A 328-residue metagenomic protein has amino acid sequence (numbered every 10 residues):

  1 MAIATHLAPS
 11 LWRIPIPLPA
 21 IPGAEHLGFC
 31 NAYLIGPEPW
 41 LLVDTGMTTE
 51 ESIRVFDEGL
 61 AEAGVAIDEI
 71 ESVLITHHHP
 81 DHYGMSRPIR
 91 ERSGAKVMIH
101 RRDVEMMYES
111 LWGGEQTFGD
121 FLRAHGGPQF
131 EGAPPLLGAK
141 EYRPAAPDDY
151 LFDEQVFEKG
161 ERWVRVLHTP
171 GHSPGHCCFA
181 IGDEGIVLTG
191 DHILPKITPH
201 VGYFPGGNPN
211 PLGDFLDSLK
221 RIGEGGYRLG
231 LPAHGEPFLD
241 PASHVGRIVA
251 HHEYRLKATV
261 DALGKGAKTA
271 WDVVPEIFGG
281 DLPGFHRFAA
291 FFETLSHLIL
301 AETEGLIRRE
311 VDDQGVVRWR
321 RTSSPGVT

Functional and structural regions predicted by a protein language model:
A2-V65, E69, C178-G190, P195: Conserved beta-strand hairpin/beta-sheet module of binuclear metal-dependent hydrolase folds, prominently
L7, R92-S93, G226: Short, structured coil segments at secondary-structure junctions
E25-L27, D149-L151, P170-S173, V327-T328: A short catalytic or substrate-binding loop motif that flags glycine-/basic-rich loops and adjacent residues that bind
L41-L42, M47-E50, P134-D149, V156 (+1 more regions): Metallo-beta-lactamase
M47, E51-R54, A61-E158, G185: Active-site HxH/HxHxD metal-binding segment of metal-dependent hydrolases
T76-H82, H100, P170-H172, H176 (+2 more regions): Histidine-centered divalent metal-coordination motifs
E91, T169, E302: Short, contiguous alpha-helical
A258-T328: C-terminal regulatory/interaction regions
